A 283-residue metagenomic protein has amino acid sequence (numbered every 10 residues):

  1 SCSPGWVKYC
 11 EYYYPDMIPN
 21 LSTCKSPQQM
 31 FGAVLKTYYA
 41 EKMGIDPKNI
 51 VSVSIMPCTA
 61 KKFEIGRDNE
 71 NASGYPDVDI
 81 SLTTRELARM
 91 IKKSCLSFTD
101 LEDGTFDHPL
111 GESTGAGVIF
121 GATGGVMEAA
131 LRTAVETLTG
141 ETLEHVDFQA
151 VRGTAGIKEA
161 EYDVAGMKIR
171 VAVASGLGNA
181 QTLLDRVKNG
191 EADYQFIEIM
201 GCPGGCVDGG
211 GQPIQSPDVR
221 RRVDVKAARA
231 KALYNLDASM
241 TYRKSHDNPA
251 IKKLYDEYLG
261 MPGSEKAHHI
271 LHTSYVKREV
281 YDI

Functional and structural regions predicted by a protein language model:
S1-I283: Iron-sulfur-associated redox domains of electron-transfer enzymes in respiratory and anaerobic energy metabolism
